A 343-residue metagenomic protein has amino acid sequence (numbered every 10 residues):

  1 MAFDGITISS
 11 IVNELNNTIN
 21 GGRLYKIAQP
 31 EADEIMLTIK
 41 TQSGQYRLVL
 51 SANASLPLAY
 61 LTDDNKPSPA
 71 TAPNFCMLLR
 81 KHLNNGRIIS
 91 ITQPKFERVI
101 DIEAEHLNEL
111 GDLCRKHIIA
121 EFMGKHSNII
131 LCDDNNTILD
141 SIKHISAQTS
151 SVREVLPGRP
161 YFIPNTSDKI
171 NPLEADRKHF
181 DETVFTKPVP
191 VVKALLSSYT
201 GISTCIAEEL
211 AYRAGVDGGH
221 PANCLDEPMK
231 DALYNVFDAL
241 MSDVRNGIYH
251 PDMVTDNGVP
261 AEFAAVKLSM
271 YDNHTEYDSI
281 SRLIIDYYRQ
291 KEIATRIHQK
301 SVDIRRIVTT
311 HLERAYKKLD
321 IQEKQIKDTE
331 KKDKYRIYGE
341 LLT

Functional and structural regions predicted by a protein language model:
M1-T343: Extended, highly charged segments
